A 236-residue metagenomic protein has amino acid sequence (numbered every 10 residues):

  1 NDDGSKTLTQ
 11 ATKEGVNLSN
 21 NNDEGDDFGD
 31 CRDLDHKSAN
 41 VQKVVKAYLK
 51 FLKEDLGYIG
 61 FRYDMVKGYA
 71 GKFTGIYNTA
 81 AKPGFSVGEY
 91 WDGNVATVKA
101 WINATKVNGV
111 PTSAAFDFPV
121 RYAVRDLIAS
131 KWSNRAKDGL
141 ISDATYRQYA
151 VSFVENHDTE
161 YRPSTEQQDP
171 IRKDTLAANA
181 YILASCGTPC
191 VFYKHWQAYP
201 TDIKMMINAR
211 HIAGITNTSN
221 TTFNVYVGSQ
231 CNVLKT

Functional and structural regions predicted by a protein language model:
N1, G29, H36-K37, W91 (+2 more regions): Compositionally biased, intrinsically disordered low-complexity regions enriched in proline and serine
N1-F28, K67-G88, G93: Acidic/aromatic-lined carbohydrate-recognition and catalytic surfaces of CAZymes acting on diverse glycans
D3-S5, T9, K43, A96-A104: Polar/charged alpha-helical tracts
K13-V45, K50: Glycine-rich phosphate-binding "P-loop"
A47-T236: Active-site-proximal helices and loops of the catalytic beta/alpha 8
